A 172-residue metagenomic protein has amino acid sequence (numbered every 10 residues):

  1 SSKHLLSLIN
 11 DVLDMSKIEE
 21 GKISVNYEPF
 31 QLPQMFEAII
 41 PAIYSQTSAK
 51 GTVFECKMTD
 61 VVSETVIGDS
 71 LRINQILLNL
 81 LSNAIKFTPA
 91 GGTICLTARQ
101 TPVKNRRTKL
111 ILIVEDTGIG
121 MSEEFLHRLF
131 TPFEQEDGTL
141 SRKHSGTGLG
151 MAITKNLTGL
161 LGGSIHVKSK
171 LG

Functional and structural regions predicted by a protein language model:
S1-L5: Short alpha-helical segment of the dimerization/phosphotransfer core of two-component systems
S16-Y27: Helix-loop junction within the histidine kinase core
N26-Q31, S48, V53-E64, T101: Conserved catalytic submotifs in the C-terminal HATPase_c
E37-A49: Short alpha-helical segment within the cytosolic histidine kinase core of two-component systems
A84-I85: Short helix-loop "hinge" at the ATP-lid/N-box region of the Bergerat-fold HATPase_c
E124-T131: ATPase catalytic-site recognition across NTP-hydrolyzing enzymes
G162-K168: Glycine-rich ATP-binding loops of the HATPase_c
